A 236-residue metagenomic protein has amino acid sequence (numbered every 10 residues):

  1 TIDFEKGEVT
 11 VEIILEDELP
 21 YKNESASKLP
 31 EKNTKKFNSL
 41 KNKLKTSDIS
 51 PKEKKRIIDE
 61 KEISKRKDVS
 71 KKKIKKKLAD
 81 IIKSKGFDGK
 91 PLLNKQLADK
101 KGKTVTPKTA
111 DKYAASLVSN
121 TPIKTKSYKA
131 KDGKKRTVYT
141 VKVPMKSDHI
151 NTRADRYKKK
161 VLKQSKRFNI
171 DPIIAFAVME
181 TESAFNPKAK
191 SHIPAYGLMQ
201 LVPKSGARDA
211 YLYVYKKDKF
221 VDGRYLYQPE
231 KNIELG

Functional and structural regions predicted by a protein language model:
T1, K231-G236: Short, intrinsically disordered, charge-balanced linker/junction segments flanking boundaries in proteins
T1-I173, A177: Cell-wall glycan-active module
E16-L19, S183-N186, S205-R208: Solvent-exposed loop/turn segments at secondary-structure junctions within structured extracellular/periplasmic domains
N169-K190, L201-V202, G236: Short, functionally critical alpha-helical segments immediately adjacent to catalytic or ligand/cofactor-binding
P172-I173, K217-G223: Short, surface-exposed acidic
H192-K219, G236: Substrate-binding/active-site groove segments that recognize and process beta-1,4-linked N-acetyl-hexosamine
V221-K231: A short, structured beta-strand-centered segment in the mid-to-C-terminal lobe of catalytic cores from group-transfer
